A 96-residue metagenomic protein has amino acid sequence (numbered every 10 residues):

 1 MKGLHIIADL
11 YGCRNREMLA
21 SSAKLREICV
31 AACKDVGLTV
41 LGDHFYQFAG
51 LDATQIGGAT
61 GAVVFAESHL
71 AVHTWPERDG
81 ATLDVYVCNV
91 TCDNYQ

Functional and structural regions predicted by a protein language model:
M1-Q96: Polybasic/polar functional segments that serve as interface/processing modules
